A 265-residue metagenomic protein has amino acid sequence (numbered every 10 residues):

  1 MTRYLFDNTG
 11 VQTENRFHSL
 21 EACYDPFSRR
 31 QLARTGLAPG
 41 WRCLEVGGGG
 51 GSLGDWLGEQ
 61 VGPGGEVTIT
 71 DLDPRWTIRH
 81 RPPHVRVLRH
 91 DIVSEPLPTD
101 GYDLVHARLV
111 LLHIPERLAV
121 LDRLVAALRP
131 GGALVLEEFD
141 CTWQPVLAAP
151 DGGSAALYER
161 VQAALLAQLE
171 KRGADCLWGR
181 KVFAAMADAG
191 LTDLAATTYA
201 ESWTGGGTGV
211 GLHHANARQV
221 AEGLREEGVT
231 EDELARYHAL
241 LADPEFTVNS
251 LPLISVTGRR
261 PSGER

Functional and structural regions predicted by a protein language model:
T2-D25: Class I SAM-dependent methyltransferase Rossmann-like catalytic core, especially the SAM/SAH-binding loop
A22-W41, W56: Conserved alpha-helix/loop element of class I SAM-dependent methyltransferases that forms part of the SAM/SAH-binding
L44-E95: Class I SAM-dependent methyltransferase SAM/SAH-binding core
E95-V105: A short acidic, Gly/Pro-enriched loop at the edge of an enzyme's catalytic core that lines a small-molecule cofactor
D103-L118: A short SAM/SAH-binding and catalytic strip from SAM-dependent methyltransferases
L118-A133: A short glycine-rich, Lys/Arg-flanked "PGG" loop and its adjoining helix->strand segment in the class I
V135-G207: Conserved catalytic/acceptor-binding region of the Class I
D175-L177, A187, T192-R265: Conserved Class I S-adenosyl-L-methionine
